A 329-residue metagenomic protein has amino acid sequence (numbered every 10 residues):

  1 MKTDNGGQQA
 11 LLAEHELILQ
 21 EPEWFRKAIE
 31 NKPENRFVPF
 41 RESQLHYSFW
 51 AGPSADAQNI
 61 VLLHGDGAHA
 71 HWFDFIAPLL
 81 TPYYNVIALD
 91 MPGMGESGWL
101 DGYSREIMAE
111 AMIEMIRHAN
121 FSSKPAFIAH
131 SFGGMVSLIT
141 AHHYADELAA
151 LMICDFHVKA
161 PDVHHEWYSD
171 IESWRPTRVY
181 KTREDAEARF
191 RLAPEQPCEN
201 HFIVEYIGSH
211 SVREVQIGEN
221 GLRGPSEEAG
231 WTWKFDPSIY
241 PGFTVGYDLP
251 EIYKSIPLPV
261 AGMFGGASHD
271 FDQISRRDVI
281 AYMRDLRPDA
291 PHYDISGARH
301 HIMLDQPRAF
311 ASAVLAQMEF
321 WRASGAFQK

Functional and structural regions predicted by a protein language model:
M1-I60, P82-Y84, F121-S122, A281 (+2 more regions): Alpha/beta-hydrolase fold catalytic core
A28, F40-S43, S48-W50, A88-I128 (+1 more regions): Active-site loop/oxyanion-hole signature of alpha/beta-hydrolase fold enzymes
H46-E96: Conserved HGGG/HGGXW glycine-rich cap/lid loop of the alpha/beta-hydrolase fold
A129, G133, S137: Gly/Ala-rich beta-loop-alpha elbow adjacent to hydrolase catalytic centers
L138-H142, A149-R183: Flexible "cap/lid" loop of the alpha/beta hydrolase fold
K181-G246: Conserved alpha/beta-hydrolase catalytic His-Asp/Glu region
S255-A298: Conserved loop-alpha-helix segment in the C-terminal half of the alpha/beta-hydrolase fold that carries the catalytic
I295-P307, A311: Catalytic histidine-centered segment of alpha/beta-hydrolase-like enzymes
